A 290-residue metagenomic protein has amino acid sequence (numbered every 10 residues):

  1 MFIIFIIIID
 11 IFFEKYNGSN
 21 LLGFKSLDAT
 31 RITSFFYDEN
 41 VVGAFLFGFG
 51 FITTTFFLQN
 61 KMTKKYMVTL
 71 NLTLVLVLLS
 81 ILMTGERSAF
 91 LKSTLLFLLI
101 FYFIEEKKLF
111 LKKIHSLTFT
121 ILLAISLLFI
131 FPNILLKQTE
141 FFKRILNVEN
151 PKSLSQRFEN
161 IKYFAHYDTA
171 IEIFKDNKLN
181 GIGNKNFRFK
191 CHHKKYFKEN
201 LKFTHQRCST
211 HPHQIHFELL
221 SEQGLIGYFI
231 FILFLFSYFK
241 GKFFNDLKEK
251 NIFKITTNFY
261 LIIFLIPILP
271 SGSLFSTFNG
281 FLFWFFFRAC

Functional and structural regions predicted by a protein language model:
M1-F24, F36-L109, K113-L122, I130 (+2 more regions): Alpha-helical transmembrane segments of multi-pass inner-membrane proteins
F13, I104-F158, D168-D176, N184: A membrane-periplasm/extracellular boundary helix in multi-pass inner-membrane enzymes that assemble envelope glycans
Y16-S34, K137-S153, N279-F281: Extracytoplasmic catalytic-loop and juxtamembrane helix elements of membrane-embedded, polyprenol/dolichol-linked
L21, K152-D176, N180-Q223: Long extracytoplasmic/lumenal interhelical loops at the membrane interface of multi-pass membrane proteins
S34-F47, S88-A89, P212-I215, L220-G224 (+1 more regions): Membrane-interface micro-motifs in multi-pass membrane enzymes
T69-V75, T210, Q214, G241-P270 (+1 more regions): Loop-to-helix entry and N-terminal half of a specific, functionally important transmembrane alpha helix in multi-pass
T94-F101, L122, F231-F234, T257-C290: Transmembrane alpha-helices of multi-pass inner-membrane enzymes
E222-F244: Selective detector of the "anchor" transmembrane alpha-helix that sits immediately C-terminal
